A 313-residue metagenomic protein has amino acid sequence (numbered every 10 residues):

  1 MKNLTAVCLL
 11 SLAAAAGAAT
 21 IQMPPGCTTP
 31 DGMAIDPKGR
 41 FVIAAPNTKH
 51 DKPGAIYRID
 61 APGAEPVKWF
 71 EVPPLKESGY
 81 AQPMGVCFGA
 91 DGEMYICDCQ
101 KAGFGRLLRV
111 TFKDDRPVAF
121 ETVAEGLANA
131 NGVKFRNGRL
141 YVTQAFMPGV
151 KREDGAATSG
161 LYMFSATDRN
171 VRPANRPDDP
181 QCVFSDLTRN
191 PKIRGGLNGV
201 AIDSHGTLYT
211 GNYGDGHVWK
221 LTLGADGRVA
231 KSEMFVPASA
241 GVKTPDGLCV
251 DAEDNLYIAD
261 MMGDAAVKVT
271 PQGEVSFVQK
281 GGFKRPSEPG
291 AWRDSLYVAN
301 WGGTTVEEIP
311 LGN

Functional and structural regions predicted by a protein language model:
M1-L4: Positively charged n-region of N-terminal signal peptides that target proteins for export
L10-A18: Hydrophobic h-region of N-terminal signal peptides that target proteins for export in Gram-negative bacteria
A18-C27: A short helix->beta-strand "capping" segment at the edge of beta-propeller domains
G26-R40, A44, K52-P53, P74-M94 (+6 more regions): Beta-rich, blade/repeat-based domains predominating in secreted/periplasmic proteins but also intracellular
D31, P37-K38, P53-W69, F88 (+12 more regions): Flexible "stalk/tail and boundary" regions
P46-T48, C99-K101, A145-P148, A156 (+6 more regions): Short loop/turn segments immediately following the C-termini of beta-strands
F146-L187, G211-S239: Histidine/lysine/aspartate-rich catalytic loop segments that bind and position anionic ligands
G216, D264-A265, S276, T304: Glycine-centered loop/turn positions within well-structured domains that cap or flank conserved ligand/cofactor-binding
